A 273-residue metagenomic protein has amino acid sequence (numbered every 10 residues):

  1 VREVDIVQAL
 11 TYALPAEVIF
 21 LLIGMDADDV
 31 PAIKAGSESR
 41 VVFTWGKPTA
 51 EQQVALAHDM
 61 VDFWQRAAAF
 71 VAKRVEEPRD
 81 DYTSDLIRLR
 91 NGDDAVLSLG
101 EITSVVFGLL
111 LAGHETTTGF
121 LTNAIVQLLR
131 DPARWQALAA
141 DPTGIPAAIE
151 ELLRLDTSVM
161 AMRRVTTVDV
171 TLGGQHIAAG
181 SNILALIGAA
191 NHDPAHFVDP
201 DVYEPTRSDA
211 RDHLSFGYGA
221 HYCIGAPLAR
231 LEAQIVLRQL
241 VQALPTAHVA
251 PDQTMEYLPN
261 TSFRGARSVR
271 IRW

Functional and structural regions predicted by a protein language model:
V1-W273: Cytochrome P450
